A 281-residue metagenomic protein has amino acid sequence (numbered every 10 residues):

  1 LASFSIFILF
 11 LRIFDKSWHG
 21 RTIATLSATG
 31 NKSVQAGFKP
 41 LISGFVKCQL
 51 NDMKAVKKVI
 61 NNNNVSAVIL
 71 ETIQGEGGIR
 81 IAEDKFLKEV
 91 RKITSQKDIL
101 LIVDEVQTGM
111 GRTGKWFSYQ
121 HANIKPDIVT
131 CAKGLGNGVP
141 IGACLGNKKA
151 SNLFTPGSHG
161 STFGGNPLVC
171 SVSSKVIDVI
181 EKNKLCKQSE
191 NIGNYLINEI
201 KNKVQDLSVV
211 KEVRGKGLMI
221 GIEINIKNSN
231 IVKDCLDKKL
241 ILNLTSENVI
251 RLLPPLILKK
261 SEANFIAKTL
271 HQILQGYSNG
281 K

Functional and structural regions predicted by a protein language model:
L1-K281: Conserved N-terminal phosphate-binding loop of PLP-dependent enzymes in the Aspartate aminotransferase
